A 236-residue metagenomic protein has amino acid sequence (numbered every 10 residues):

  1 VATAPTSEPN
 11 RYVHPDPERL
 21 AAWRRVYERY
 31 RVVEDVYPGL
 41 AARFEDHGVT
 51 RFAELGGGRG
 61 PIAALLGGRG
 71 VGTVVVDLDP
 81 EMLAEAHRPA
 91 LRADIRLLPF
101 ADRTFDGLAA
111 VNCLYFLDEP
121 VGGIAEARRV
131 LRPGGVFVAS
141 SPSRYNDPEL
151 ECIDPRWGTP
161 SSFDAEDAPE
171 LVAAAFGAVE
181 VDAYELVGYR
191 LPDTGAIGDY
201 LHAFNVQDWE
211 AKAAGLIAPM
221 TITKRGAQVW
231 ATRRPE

Functional and structural regions predicted by a protein language model:
V1-G48, P61-I62: Conserved class I S-adenosyl-L-methionine
Y30-E34, R59-P61, T159-F163, E170 (+1 more regions): Conserved Class I S-adenosyl-L-methionine
V49, F105-D106: Local beta-strand N-terminus motif with an aromatic residue
R51-L97: Class I SAM-dependent methyltransferase SAM/SAH-binding core
A109: A conserved beta-strand element that flanks and buttresses the S-adenosyl-L-methionine
N112-Y115: Short catalytic micro-motifs in class I SAM-dependent methyltransferases
V121-P133: A short glycine-rich, Lys/Arg-flanked "PGG" loop and its adjoining helix->strand segment in the class I
V136-F163: Conserved class I S-adenosyl-L-methionine
